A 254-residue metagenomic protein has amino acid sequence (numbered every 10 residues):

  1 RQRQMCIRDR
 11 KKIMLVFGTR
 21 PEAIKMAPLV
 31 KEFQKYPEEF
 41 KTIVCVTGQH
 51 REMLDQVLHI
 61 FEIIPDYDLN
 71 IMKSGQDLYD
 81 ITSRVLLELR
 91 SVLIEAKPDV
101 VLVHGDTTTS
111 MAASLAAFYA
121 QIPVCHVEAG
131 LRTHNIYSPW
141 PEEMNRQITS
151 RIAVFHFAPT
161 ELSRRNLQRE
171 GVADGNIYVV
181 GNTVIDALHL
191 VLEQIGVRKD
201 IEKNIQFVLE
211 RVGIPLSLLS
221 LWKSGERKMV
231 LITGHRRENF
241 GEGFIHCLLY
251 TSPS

Functional and structural regions predicted by a protein language model:
Q2-D9, C247-S254: Conserved small/polar residues in nucleotide/adenosyl-binding loops
M14-F17, E22-Q34, V57-H59, D68-D174: Active-site and donor-binding regions of nucleotide-sugar-utilizing enzymes
Y36-T42: A generic structural motif
I43-G48: Short internal beta-strands
R51-E52, I152-H246: A nucleotide-sugar donor-handling region in carbohydrate enzymes
R51-I63: N-terminal beta-loop-helix "entrance" segment that forms/cooperates in small-molecule cofactor or anionic ligand
W140-E143, I245-L249: Charged helix-capping and loop-helix junction motifs
